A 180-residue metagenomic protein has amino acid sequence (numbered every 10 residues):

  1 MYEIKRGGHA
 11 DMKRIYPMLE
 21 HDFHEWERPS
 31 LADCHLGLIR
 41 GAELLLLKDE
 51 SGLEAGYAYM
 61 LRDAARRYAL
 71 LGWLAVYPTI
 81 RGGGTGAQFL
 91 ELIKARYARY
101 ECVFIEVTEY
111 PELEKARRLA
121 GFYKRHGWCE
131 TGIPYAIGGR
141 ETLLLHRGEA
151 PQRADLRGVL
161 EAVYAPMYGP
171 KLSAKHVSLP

Functional and structural regions predicted by a protein language model:
M1-S30, A154-P166, L179: Short amphipathic alpha-helix that is part of the acyltransferase structural core
E20-E50: Active-site rim helix/loop that mediates acceptor-substrate recognition in acyltransferases
G41, A65-R67, I137-T142: Short acidic/glycine-enriched loop/turn segments that link adjacent beta-strands
L46, L53-R62, Y68-A75: Conserved beta-strand in the GNAT
V76, G82-A95: Conserved acetyl-CoA-binding loop-helix of GNAT-fold acetyltransferases
Y97-E114: Conserved GNAT acetyl-CoA-binding A-motif
E106, A120, K124-L143: Conserved catalytic-core motifs of GNAT/GCN5-like acyltransferases
A116, A136-P180: C-terminal "cap" of GNAT-fold acetyltransferases
